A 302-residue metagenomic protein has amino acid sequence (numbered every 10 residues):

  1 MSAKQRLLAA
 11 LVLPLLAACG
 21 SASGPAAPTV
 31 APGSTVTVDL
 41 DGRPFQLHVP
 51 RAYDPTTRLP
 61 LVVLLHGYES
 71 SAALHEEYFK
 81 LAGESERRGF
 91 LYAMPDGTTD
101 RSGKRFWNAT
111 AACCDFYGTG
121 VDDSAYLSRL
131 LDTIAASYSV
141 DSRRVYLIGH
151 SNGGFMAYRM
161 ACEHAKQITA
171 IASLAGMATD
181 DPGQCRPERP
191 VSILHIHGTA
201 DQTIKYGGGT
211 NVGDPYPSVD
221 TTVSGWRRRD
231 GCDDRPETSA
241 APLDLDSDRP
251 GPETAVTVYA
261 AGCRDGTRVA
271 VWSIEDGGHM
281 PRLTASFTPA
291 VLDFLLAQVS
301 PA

Functional and structural regions predicted by a protein language model:
M1-L8: Bacterial N-terminal signal peptides that target proteins for export
S2, C19-L61, A73, F79 (+9 more regions): A domain-start/cap signature at the N-terminus of enzymes
A9-A18: Bacterial N-terminal signal peptides
Q46, L61-L65, F90-D96, R144-G149 (+6 more regions): Structural recognition of the beta-strand scaffold that forms the well-ordered cores of secreted hydrolase catalytic
R51-T57, F106-N152, C162: Gly/Ser-rich "nucleophile elbow"/oxyanion-hole loop immediately N-terminal to the catalytic nucleophile in hydrolases
Y53-G103, I168, D180-D181, Q202-Y206 (+1 more regions): Short substrate-entry loop that stabilizes the transition state in hydrolases
S70-T133, V223, Y259, V271: Active-site machinery of serine-nucleophile hydrolases
T169-D248, V258-R264: The feature captures the conserved acid-bearing segment of alpha/beta-hydrolase catalytic domains
